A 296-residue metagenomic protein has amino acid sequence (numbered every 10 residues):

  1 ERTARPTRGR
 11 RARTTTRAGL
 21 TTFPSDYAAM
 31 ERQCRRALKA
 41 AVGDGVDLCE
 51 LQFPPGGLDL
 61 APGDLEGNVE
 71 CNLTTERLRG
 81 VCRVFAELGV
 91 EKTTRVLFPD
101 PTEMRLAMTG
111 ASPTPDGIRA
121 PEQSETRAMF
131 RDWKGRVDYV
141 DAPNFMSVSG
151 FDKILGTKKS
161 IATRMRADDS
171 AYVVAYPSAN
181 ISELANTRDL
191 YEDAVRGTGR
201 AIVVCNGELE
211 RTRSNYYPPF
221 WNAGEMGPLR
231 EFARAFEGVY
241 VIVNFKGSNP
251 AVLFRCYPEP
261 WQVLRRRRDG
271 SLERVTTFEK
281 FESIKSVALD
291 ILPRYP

Functional and structural regions predicted by a protein language model:
E1-A18: N-terminal chloroplast transit peptides
G19-N186, Y191-T198, T212: Positively charged, amphipathic N-terminal segments that serve as targeting/anchoring signals
A179-N180, A194-G227: Ser/Thr/Gly-rich flexible loops in soluble cytosolic domains mediating phosphotransfer, phosphorylation
T212-K285, I291: A conserved mid-domain beta-alpha-beta active-site/ligand-binding segment of alpha/beta enzyme cores
R294-P296: Intrinsically disordered, low-complexity FG-repeat-rich regions, typified by nucleoporin FG domains that form
